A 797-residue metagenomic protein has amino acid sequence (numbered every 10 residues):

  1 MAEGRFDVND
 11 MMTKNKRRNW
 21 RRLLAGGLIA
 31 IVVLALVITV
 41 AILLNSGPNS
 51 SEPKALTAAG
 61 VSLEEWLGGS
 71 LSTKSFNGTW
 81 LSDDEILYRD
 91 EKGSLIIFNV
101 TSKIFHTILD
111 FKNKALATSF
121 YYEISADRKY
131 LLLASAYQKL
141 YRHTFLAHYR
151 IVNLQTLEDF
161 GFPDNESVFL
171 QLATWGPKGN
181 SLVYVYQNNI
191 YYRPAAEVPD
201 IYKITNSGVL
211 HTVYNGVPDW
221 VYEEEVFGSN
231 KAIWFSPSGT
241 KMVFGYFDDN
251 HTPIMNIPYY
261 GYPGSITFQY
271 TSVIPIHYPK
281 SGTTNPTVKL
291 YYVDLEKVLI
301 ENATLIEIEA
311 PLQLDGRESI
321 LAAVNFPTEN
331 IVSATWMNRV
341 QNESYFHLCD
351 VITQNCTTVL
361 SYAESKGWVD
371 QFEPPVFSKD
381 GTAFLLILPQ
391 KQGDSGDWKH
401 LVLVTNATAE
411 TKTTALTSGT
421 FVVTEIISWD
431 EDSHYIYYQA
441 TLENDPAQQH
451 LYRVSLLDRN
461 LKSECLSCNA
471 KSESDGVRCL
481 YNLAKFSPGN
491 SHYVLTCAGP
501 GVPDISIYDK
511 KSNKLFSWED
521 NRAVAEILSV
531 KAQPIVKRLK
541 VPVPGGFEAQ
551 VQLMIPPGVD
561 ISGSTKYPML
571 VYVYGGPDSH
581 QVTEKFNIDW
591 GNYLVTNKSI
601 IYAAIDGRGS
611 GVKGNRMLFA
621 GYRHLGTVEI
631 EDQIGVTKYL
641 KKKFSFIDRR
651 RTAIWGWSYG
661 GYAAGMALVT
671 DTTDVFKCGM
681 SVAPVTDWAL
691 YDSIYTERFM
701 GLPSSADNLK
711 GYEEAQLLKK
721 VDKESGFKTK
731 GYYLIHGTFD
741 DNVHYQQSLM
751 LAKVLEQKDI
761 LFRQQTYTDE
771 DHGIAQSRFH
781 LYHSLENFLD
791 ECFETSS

Functional and structural regions predicted by a protein language model:
M1-H492, A498-P503, V582-T583: Beta-propeller folds
L321, C465-S797: Serine-hydrolase catalytic core recognition
